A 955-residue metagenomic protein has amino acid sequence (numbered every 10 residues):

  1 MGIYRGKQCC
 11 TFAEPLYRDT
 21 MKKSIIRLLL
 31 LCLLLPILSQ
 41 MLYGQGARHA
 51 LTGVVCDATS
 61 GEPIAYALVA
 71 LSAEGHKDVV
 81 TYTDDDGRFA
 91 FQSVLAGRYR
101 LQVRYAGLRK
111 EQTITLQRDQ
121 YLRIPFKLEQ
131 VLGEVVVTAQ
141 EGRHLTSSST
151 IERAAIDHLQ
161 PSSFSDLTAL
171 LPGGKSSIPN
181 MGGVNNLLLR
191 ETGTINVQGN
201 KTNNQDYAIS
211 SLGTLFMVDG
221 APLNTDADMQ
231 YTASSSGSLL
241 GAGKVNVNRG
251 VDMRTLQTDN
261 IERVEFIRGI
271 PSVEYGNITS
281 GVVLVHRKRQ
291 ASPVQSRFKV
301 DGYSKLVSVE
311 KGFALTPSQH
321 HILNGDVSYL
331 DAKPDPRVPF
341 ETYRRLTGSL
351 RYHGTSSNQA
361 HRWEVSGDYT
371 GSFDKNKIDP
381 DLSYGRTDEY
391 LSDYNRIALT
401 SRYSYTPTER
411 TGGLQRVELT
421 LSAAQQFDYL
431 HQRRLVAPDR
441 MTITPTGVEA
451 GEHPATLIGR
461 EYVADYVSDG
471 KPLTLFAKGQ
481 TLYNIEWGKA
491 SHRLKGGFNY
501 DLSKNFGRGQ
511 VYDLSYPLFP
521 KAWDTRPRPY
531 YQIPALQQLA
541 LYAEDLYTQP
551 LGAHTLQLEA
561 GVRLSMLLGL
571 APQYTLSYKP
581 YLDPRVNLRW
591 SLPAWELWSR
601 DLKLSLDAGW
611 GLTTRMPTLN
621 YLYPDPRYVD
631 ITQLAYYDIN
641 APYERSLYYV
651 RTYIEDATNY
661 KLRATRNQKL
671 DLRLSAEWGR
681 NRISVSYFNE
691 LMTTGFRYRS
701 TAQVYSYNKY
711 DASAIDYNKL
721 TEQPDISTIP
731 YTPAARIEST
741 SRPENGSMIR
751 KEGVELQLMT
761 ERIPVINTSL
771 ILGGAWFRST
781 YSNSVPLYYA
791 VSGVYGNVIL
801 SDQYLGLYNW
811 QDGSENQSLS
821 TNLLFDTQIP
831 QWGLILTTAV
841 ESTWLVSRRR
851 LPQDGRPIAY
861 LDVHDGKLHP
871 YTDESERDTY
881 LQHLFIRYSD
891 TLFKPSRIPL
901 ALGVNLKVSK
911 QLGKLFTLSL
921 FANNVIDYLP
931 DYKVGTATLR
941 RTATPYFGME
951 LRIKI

Functional and structural regions predicted by a protein language model:
I3, G552, K709-Q853: Gram-negative outer-membrane beta-barrel transporters
A50, I261, Q295-D331, V338-A424: Transmembrane beta-barrel wall of Gram-negative outer-membrane proteins
C56, S60, A67-E74, R104-A106 (+1 more regions): Short, acidic, small-residue-rich periplasmic hinge/interaction motif at the N-terminus of Gram-negative outer-membrane
Y121-P125, F164-L167, N185-L188, M217 (+2 more regions): N-terminal periplasmic accessory domains that precede and gate Gram-negative outer-membrane beta-barrel machines
S165, A169-S235: Extracytoplasmic beta-strand/coil segments of soluble accessory domains associated with Gram-negative outer-membrane
D206, A221-I267: Short acidic/polar hinge/loop motifs at secondary-structure boundaries that mediate gating or recognition
S236, T614, M692-T694, S842-S889 (+1 more regions): C-terminal beta-signal and adjacent terminal beta-strands/loops of Gram-negative outer-membrane beta-barrel proteins
S356-S372, Y390-Q573, A594, G753-E755: Face-selective signature of the C-terminal outer-membrane beta-barrel domain
